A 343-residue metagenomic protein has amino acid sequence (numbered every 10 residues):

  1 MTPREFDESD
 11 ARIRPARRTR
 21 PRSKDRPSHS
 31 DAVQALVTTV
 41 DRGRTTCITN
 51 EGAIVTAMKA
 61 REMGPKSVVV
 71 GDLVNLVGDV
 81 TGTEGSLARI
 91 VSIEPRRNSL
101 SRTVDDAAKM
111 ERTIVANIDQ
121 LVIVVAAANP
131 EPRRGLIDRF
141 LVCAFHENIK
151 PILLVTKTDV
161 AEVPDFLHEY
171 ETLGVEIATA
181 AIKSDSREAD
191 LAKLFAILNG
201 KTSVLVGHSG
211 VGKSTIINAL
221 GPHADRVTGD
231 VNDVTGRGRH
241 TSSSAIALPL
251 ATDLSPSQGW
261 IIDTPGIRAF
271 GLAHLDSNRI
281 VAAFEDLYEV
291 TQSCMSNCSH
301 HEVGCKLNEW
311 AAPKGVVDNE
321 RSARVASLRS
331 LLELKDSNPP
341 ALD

Functional and structural regions predicted by a protein language model:
M1-F145: C-terminal effector/interaction modules appended to NTPase cores
F6, S28-D31, G43, P65-G82 (+5 more regions): Helix-rich effector regions associated with P-loop NTPase G domains
V122-V125, P151-V155: Short beta-strands and strand-loop turn motifs
A126, L141-F145, D159, F166-E171 (+8 more regions): Signal for well-folded cores of large energy- and translation-related assemblies
R134-I137, D165-L167, N218, A273-D276 (+1 more regions): Short amphipathic alpha-helical segments
K150, K157-V211: Canonical P-loop GTPase G-domain recognition
I182, T202-G210, S214-N218, I246-A247 (+1 more regions): Conserved active-site beta-strand-loop modules that form the wall/rim of enzyme catalytic pockets and either contain
K213-G229: A conserved segment at the C-terminal end of the G1
